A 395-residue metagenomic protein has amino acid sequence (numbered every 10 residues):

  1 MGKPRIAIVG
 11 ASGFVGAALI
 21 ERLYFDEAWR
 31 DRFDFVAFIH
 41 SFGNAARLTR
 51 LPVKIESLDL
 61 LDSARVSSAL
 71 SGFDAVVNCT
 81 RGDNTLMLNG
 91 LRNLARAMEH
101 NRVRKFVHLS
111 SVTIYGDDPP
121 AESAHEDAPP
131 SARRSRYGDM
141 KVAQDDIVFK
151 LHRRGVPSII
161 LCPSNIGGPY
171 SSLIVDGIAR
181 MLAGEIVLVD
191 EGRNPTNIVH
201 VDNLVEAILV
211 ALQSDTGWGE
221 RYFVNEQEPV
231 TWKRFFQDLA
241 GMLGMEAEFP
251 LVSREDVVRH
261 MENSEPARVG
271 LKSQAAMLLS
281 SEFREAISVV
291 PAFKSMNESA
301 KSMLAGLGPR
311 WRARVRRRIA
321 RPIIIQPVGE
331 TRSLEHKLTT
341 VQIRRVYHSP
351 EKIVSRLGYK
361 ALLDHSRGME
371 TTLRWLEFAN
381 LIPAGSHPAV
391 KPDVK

Functional and structural regions predicted by a protein language model:
P4-W29: N-terminal Rossmann NAD(P)H-binding glycine-rich loop of SDR-like oxidoreductase domains
K54-F73: Conserved Rossmann-fold cofactor-binding substructure of NAD(P)-dependent oxidoreductases
V76-L109: NAD(P)-cofactor binding segment of oxidoreductase domains
T85, L109-E122, R136, I166-S171: Conserved catalytic-site region of short-chain dehydrogenase/reductase
P119-I166, V187-V189: Catalytic helix-loop patch of NAD(P)-dependent Rossmann-fold dehydrogenases
A143, S172-D176, E191-L212, G219-F223 (+1 more regions): Substrate-positioning beta->alpha
S214-K337, A384, V390-V394: Mid/C-terminal beta-alpha module of Rossmann-like enzyme folds, strongest in SDR-family dehydrogenases/epimerases
